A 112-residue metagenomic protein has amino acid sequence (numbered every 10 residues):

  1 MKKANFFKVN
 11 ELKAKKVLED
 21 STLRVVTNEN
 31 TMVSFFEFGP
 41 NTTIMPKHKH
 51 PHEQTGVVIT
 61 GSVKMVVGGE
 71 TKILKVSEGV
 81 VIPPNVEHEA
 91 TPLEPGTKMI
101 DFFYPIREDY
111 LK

Functional and structural regions predicted by a protein language model:
M1-N30, K112: A short, N-terminal "cap"/entry segment at the start of jelly-roll beta-barrel domains of the cupin/DSBH fold
E19, S34-K49: Conserved short histidine dyad/triad with adjacent acidic residue
E29, V66-E70: Short strand-coil-strand connectors
M32, T42, S62-K64, E87 (+1 more regions): Structural motif
F38-G39, K49-M65: Short, conserved beta-strand element in jelly-roll/cupin
E70-P84: Short acidic-glycine-tyrosine-enriched beta hairpin
P84-D109: Ligand-binding loop in jelly-roll beta-barrel domains
